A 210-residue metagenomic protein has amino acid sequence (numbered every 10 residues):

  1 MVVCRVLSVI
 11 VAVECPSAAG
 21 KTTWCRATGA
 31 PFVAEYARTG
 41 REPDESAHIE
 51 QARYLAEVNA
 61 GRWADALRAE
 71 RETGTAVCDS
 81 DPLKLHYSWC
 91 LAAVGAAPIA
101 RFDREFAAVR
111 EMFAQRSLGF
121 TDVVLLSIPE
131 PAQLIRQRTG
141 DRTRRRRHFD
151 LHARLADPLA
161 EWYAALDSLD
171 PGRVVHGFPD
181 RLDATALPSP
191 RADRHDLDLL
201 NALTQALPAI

Functional and structural regions predicted by a protein language model:
V2-S8: Phosphate-binding P-loop
V11-T28: Glycine-rich phosphate-binding P-loop
G20-T22, K84-S88, A132-R136, D183-A186: Short catalytic/ligand-binding loop motif for oxyanion handling, primarily in non-cytosolic enzymes, centered on
T23-E72: Conserved substrate/cofactor phosphate-moiety recognition/catalytic segment in nucleotide-dependent phosphotransferases
E35-R38, C78-C90, L126-P131, P179-D180: Short loop/turn segments at strand-loop or loop-helix junctions that form parts of catalytic or ligand-binding pockets
W63-E105: A basic- and aromatic-enriched beta-loop-alpha substructure that forms the phosphate/nucleotide- and DNA/RNA-contacting
S88-W162: A glycine- and Lys/Arg-enriched "phosphate-lid" helix/loop adjacent to the NTP-binding pocket of small-molecule kinases
G140-I210: NTP-dependent small-molecule kinase module
